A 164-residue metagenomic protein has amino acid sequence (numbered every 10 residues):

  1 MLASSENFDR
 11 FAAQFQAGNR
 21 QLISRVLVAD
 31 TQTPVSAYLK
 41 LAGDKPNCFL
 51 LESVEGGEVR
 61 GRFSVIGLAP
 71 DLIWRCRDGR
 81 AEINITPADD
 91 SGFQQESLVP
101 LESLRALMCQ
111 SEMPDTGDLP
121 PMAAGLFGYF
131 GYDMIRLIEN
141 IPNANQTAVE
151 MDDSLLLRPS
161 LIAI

Functional and structural regions predicted by a protein language model:
M1-I164: Signature of the chorismate-utilizing enzyme
